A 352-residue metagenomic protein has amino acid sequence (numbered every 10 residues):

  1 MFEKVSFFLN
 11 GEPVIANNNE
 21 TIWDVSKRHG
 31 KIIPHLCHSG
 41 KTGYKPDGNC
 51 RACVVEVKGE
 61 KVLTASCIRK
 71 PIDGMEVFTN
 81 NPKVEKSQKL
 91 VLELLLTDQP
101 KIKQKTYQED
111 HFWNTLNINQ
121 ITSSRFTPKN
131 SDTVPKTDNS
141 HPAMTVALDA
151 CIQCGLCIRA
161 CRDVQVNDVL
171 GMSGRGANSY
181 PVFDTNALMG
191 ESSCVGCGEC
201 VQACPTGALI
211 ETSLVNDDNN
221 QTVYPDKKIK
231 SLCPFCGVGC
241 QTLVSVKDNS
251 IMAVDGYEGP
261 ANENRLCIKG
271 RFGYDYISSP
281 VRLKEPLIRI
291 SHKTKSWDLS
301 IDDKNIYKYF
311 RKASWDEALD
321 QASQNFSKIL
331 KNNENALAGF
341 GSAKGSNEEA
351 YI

Functional and structural regions predicted by a protein language model:
K4-N19, V57-G59, G74-D98, I102-I352: N-terminal export/assembly segments and adjacent metallocofactor-ligating motifs of anaerobic energy-metabolism
F7, P13-D73, K83-S87: N-terminal cofactor/phosphate-binding cores enriched in small/glycine residues, especially glycine-rich loops such as
